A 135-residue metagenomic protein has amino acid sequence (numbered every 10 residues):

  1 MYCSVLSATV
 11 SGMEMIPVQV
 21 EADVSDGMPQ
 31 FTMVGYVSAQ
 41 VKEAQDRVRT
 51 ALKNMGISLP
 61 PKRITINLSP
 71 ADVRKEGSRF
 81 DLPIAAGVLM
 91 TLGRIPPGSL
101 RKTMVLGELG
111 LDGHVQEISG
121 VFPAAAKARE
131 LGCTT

Functional and structural regions predicted by a protein language model:
M1-T135: Peripheral, non-AAA+ core regions of ATP-driven protein-machinery
